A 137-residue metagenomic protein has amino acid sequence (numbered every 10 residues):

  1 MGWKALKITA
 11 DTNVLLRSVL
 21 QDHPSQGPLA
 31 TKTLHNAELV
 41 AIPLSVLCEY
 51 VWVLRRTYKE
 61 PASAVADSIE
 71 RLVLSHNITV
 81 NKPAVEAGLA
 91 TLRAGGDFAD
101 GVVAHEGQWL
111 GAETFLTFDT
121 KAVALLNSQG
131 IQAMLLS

Functional and structural regions predicted by a protein language model:
M1-I42, T57-S63, Q129-Q132, S137: Short, well-structured N-terminal submotif of metal-dependent ribonuclease cores
W3-L6, S75-A124: Active-site neighborhoods of divalent-metal-dependent phosphate/nucleic-acid chemistry enzymes
A10, C48, F118: Active-site flanking residues adjacent to catalytic metal/cofactor-binding acidic residues
N13-V14, S45, T120-K121: Alpha-helix/helix-capping structural signal
L15-L16, Y50, V123-A124: Short, active-site-adjacent cap segments at secondary-structure transitions
S18, A37, V53-T57, L72-H76 (+2 more regions): Alpha-helix C-capping/helix-to-loop hinge sites
G27, E49-N77, A87, S128-I131: Active-site-proximal, substrate-binding regions of enzyme catalytic domains and RNA-binding/basic surfaces
